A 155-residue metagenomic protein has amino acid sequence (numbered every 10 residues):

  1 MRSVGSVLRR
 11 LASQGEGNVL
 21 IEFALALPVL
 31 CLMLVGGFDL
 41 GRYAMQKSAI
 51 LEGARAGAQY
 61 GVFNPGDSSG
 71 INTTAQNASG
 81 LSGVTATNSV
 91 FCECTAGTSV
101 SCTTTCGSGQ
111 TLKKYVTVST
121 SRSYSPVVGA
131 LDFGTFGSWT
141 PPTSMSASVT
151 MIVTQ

Functional and structural regions predicted by a protein language model:
R2-G5, E52-Q155: Short, conserved structural patches
R2-S79: Alpha-helical assembly-interface signal, strongest on the long, hydrophobic N-terminal helix that forms
